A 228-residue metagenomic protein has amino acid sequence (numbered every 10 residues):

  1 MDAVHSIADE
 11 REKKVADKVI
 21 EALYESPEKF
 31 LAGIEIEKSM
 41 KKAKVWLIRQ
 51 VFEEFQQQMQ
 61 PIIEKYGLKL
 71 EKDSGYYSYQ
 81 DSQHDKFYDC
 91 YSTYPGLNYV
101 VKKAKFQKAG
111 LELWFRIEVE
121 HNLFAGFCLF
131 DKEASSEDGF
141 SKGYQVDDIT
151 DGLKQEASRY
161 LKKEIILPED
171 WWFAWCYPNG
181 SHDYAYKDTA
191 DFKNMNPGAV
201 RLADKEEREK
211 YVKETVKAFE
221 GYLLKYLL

Functional and structural regions predicted by a protein language model:
M1-E53: Eukaryotic endosomal/vacuolar membrane-trafficking regulators centered on PX-domain-mediated PI3P pathways
A3, K18-A22, S39, E54 (+6 more regions): Charge-rich, solvent-exposed alpha-helical interaction surfaces
F30-A190: Polyanion-binding interface signature
P178-L228: Mid-to-C-terminal oligomerization/interaction "stalk" domains of large proteins
